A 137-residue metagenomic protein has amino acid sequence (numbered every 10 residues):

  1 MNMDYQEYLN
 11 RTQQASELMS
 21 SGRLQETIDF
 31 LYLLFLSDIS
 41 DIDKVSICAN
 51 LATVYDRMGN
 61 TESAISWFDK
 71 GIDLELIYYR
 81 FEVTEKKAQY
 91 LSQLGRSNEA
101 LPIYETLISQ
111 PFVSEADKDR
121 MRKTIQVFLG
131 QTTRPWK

Functional and structural regions predicted by a protein language model:
Y5-Q6, I42, Y78, A116: Residue signature of alpha-solenoid helical repeat architecture, marking inter-repeat boundaries and helix-start
E7-S37: Alpha-helical segment of the N-proximal tetratricopeptide repeat
S92-E115, Q126: TPR/TPR-like (Sel1-like) alpha-helical repeat modules
